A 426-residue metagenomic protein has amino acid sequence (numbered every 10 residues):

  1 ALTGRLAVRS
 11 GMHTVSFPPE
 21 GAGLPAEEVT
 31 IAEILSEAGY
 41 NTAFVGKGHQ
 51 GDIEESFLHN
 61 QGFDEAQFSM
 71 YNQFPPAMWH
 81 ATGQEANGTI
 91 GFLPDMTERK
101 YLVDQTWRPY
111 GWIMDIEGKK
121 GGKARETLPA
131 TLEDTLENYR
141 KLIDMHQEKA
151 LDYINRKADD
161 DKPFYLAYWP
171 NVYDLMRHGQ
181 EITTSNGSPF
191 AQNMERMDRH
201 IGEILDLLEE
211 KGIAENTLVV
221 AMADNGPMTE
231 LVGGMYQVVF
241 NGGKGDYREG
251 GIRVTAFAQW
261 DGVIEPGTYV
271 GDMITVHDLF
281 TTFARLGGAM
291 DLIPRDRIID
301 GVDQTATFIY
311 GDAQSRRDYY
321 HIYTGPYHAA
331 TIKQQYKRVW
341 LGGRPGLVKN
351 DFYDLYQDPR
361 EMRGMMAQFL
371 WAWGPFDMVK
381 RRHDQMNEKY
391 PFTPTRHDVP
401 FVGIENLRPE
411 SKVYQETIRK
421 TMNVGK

Functional and structural regions predicted by a protein language model:
A1-A43, I53, Q61-A66, P75 (+1 more regions): Active-site segment of extracytoplasmic enzymes that catalyze sulfate/phosphate-ester chemistry
A1-R5, F44-S56, S69-N72, L166-M176 (+4 more regions): Short, solvent-exposed turn/loop segments enriched in Gly/Ser/Thr/Pro and often Arg
S36-A43, Q61-D64, D159-L166, I213-V219 (+3 more regions): Loop/turn elements at helix/coil->beta-strand transitions in domains of secreted/extracellular proteins
E54-G62, L175-N193, R199, D206-V263 (+2 more regions): Histidine-centered active-site microenvironments of extracellular/periplasmic hydrolases and transferases
H59-L128, G233-V254: Core domains of carbohydrate- and sulfate-ester-processing enzymes
E65-P75, G88, P227-E249, I264-T268 (+1 more regions): C-terminal cap/loop subdomain of S1 sulfatases and analogous C-terminal strand-loop tails that border
A81, A130, M145-N193, M228 (+1 more regions): Active-site His/acidic residue clusters
E126, L279, K333, R338 (+2 more regions): Long, internal low-complexity/basic segments
